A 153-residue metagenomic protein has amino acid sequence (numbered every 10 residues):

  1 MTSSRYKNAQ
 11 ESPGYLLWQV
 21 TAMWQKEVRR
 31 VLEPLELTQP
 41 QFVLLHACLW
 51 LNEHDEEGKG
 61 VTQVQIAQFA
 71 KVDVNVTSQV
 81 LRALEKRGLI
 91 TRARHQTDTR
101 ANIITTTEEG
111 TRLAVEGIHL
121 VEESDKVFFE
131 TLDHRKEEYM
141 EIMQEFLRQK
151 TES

Functional and structural regions predicted by a protein language model:
M1-L35, L89: N-terminal leader segment of winged-helix/HTH proteins
M1-Y6, H119, H134-S153: C-terminal regulatory/oligomerization modules of transcriptional regulators
S12, L16, E27, V43-W50 (+2 more regions): Pre-recognition alpha-helix immediately N-terminal to the DNA-recognition helix within helix-turn-helix or winged-helix
K26-D73: N-terminal helix-turn-helix DNA-binding core of bacterial DNA-binding proteins
L35-Q41, V76, T107, L132-K136: Short helix-coil-helix linker/hinge
R82-E141: Charged, amphipathic alpha-helical coiled-coil/dimerization segments
